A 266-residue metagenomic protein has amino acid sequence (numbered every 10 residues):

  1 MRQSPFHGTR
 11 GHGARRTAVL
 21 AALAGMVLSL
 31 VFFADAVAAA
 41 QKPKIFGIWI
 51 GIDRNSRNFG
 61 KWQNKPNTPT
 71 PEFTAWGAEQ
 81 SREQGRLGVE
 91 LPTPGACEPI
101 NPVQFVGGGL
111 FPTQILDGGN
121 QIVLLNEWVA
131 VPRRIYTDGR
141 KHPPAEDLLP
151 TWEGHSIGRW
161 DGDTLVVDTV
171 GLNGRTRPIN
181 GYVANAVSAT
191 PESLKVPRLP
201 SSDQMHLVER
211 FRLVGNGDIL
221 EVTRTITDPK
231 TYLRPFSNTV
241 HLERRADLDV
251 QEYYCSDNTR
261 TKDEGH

Functional and structural regions predicted by a protein language model:
M1-R16: N-terminal secretory signal peptides that target proteins for export/translocation
F6, F32-F33: Aromatic (phenylalanine/tyrosine) cluster motif
A14, L30-V31, P150: Residues at the start of alpha-helices and the adjacent loop-to-helix junctions
A18-V31: Bacterial N-terminal signal peptides
V37-H266: PEST-like low-complexity, intrinsically disordered acidic/proline/serine-rich tracts that flank trafficking/processing
